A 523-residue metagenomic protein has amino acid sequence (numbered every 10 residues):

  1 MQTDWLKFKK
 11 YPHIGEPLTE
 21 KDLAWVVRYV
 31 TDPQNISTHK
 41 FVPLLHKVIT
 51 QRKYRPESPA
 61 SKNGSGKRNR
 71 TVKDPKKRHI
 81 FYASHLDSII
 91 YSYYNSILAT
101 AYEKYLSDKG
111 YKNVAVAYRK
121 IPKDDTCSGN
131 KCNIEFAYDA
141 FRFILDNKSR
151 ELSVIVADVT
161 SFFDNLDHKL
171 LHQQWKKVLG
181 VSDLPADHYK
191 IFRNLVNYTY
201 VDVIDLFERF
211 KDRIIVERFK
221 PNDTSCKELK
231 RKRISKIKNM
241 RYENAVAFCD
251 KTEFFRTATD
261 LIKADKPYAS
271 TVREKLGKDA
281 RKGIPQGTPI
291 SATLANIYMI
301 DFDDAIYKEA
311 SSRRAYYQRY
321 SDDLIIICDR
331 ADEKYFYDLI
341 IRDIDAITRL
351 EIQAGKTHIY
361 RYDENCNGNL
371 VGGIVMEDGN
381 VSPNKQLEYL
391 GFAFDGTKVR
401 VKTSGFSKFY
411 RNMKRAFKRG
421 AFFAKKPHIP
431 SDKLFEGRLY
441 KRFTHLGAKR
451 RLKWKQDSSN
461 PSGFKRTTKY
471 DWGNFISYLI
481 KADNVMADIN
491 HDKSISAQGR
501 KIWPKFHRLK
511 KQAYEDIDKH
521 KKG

Functional and structural regions predicted by a protein language model:
M1-T71, G499-G523: Non-catalytic, polymerase-adjacent accessory regions of viral genome-replication enzymes
R52-S92, K109-G129, V156, K211-T224 (+3 more regions): Short, conserved non-catalytic motifs in the polymerase core
S84, S88, S92-Y94, A101 (+6 more regions): Right-hand nucleic-acid polymerase module
A115-K120, L324-C328, H358-G368: Beta-rich nucleic-acid/ligand-interaction surfaces
C132-V154: A short acidic-Thr-Gly-centered motif at the start of a beta-strand
S149-Y320, I325-L339, N384: Conserved polymerase palm-domain catalytic core
R193-R209, T357-I374: Short, conserved secondary-structure transition motifs
R330-A354: Helical (often loop-to-helix) elements that flank the catalytic cores of nucleotide-handling enzymes
